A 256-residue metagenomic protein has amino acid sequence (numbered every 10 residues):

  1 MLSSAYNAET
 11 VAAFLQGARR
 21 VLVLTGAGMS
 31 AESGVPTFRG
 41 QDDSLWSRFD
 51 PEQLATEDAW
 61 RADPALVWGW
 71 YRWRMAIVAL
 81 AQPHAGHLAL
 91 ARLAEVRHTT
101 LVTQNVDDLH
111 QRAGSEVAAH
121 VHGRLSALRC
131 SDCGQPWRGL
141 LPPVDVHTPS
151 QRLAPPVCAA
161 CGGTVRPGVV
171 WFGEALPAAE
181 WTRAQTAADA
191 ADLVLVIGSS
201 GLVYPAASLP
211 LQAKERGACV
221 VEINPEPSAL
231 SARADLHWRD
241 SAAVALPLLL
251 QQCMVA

Functional and structural regions predicted by a protein language model:
M1-A256: Conserved catalytic core of sirtuin-type NAD+-dependent deacylases
